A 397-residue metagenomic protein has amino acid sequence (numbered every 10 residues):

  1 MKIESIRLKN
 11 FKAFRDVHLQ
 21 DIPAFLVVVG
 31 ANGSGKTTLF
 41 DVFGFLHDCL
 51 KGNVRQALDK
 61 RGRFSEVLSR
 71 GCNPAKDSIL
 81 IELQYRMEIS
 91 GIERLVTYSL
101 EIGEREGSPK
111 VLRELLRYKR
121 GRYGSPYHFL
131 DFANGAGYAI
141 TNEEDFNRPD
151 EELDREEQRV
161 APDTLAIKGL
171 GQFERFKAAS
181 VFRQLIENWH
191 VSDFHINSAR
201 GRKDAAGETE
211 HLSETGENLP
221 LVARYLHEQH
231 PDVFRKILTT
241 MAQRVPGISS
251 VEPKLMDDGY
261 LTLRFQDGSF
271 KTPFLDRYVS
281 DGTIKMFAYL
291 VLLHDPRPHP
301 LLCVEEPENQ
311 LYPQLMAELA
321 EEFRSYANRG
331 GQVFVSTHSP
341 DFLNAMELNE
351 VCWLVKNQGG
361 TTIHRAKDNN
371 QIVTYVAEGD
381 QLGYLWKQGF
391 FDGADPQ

Functional and structural regions predicted by a protein language model:
M1-L80: Pre-Walker A-like glycine/lysine-rich segment at the N-terminus of P-loop NTPase domains
E4, P300-L301: The start of beta-strands in P-loop NTPase/AAA+ ATPase cores
K12, L26, G44, E308-Q314 (+1 more regions): Catalytic acidic motif of RecA-like/P-loop NTPases
I81-I89, F265: Short beta-strand segments that buttress and anchor functional surface loops
S90-T239: Electropositive, glycine-dotted interaction segments that contact anionic polymers or phosphate-rich ligands
D232-R235, T239-H294, L301-Q314: Conserved ABC ATPase signature
Y312-A317, L348: Short alpha-helix of the ABC ATPase nucleotide-binding domain corresponding to the H-loop/switch region
A320-Q397: C-terminal lobe/lid and adjacent interdomain/linker elements of RecA-like ASCE P-loop ATPase modules
